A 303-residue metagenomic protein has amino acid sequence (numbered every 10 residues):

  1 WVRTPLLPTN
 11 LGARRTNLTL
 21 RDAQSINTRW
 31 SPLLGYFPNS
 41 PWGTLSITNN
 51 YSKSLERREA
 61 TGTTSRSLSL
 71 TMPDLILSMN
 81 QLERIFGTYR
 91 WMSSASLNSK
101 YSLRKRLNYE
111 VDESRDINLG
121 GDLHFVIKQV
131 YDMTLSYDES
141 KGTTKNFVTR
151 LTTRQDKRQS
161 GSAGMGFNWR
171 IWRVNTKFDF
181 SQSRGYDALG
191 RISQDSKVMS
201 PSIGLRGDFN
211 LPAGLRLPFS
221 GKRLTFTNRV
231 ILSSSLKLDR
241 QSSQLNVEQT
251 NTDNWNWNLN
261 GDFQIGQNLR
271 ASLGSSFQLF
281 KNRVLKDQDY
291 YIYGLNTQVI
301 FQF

Functional and structural regions predicted by a protein language model:
W1-F303: Exposed, low-structure sequence patches enriched in small/polar residues
